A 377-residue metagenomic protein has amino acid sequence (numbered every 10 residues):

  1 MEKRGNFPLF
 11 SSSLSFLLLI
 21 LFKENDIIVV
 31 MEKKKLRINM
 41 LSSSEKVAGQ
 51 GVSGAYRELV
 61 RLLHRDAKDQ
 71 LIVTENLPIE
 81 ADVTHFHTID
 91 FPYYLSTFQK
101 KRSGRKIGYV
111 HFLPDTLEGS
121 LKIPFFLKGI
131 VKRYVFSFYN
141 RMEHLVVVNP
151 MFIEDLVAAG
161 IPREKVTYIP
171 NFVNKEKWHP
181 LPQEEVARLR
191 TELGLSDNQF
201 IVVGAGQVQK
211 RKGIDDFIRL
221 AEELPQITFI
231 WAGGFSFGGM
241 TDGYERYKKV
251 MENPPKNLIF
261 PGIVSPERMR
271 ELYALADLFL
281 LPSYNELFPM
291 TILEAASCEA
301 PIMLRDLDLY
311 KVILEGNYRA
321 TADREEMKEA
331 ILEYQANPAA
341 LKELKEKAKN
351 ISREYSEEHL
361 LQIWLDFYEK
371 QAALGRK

Functional and structural regions predicted by a protein language model:
F126-L145, K248: Membrane-proximal helix-turn-helix segments that form the acceptor-binding/catalytic region of lipid-linked
R190, S196-K212, I218-E222, I230: Conserved donor-binding/catalytic core segment of Leloir-type glycosyltransferases
A205, T228-E245, G262: Glycosyltransferase donor-sugar binding loop
G243-E267: Nucleotide-activated donor-binding/catalytic signature segment of Leloir-type glycosyltransferases, i.e., the conserved
I263, E271-A276: Short alpha-helical donor nucleotide-sugar binding micro-motif in glycosyltransferases
Y284: Aromatic "clamp/platform" in nucleotide-sugar-dependent glycosyltransferases that forms part of the donor/acceptor
P301-L304: Short hydrophobic beta-strand element within catalytic cores of glycosyltransferases and related nucleotide-activated
G316-E326, E333-A339: Conserved acidic donor-binding segment of nucleotide-sugar-dependent glycosyltransferases
